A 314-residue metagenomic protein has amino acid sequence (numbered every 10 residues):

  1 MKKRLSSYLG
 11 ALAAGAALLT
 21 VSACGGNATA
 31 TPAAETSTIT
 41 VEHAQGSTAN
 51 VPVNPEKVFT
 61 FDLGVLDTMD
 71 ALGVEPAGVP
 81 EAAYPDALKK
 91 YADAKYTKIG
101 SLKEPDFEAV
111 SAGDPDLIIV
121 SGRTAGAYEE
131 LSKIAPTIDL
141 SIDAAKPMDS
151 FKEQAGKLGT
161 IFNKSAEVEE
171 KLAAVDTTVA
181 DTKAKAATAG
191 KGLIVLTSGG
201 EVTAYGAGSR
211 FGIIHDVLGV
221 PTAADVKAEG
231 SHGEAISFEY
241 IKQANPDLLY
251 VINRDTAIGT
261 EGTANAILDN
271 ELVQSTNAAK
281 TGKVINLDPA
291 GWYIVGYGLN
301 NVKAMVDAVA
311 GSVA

Functional and structural regions predicted by a protein language model:
K2-L63, A166-L193, D255-N265, L287-A290 (+1 more regions): Bacterial Sec-exported substrate-binding components of ABC uptake systems
H43-G46, I99-D106, A228-I236: Short helix-initiation/N-cap motifs at beta->coil->alpha
K57, D62-A109: A short, structured surface patch at a secondary-structure boundary
A83-A87, G206-E234, P289: Alpha-helical, coiled-coil/dimerization segments enriched in small aliphatic residues
D114-V120, P136, I241, N245-L249: Proline-aspartate-enriched helix->loop->beta-strand connector
E130-G199, V295-A314: Extracytoplasmic substrate-binding proteins
T197-G199, T203, S231-T256: Ligand-binding pocket segment of bilobal, Venus flytrap-like solute-binding proteins
D247-A314: Structured C-terminal subdomain patch of bacterial secreted/periplasmic proteins
